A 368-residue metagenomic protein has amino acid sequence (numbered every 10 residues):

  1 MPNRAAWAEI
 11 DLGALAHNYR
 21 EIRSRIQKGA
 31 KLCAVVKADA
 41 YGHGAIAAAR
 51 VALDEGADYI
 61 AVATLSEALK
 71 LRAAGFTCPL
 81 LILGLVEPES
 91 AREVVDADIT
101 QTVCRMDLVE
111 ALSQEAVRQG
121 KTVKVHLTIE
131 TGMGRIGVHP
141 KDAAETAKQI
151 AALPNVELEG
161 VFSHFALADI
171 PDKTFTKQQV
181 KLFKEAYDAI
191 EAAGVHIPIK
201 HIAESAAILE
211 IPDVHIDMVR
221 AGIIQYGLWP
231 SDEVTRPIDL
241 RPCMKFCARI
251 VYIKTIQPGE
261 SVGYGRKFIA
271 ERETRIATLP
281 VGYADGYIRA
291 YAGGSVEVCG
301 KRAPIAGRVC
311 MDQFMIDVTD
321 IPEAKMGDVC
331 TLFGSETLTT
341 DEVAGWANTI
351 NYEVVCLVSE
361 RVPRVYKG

Functional and structural regions predicted by a protein language model:
M1-A16, K31, E67, V86 (+5 more regions): Active-site anion/phosphate-binding pocket segments in diverse small-molecule metabolic enzymes
P2, A6-E9, A16-H17, A30-H201: Active-site-proximal beta-alpha core segment in soluble small-molecule metabolic enzymes
